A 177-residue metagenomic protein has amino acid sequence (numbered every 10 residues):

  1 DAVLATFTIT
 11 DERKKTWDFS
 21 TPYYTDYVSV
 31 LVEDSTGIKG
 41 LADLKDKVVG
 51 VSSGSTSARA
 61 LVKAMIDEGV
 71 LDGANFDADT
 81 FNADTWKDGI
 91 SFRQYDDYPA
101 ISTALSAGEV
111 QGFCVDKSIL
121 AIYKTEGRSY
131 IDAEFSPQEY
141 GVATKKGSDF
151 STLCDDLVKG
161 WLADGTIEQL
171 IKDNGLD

Functional and structural regions predicted by a protein language model:
D1, L44, L105-S106, V142 (+1 more regions): Hydrophobic residues within well-ordered alpha-helices
D1-D43, R128-E134: Acidic, polar ligand-binding/catalytic clefts
D1-F7, K15, Q94, D164 (+2 more regions): Extracytoplasmic small-molecule ligand-binding "clamshell" domains of the periplasmic binding protein/Venus flytrap
A2, T8-E12, S35-I38, G54-R59 (+6 more regions): Solvent-exposed loop/turn segments at secondary-structure junctions within structured extracellular/periplasmic domains
A5-T16, K63, P99-S136: A ligand-binding cleft/hinge motif common to bilobed small-molecule-binding domains
Y24-V32, K117-K159, D177: Periplasmic-binding protein-like
V32-V49, A64, E68, D72-A74 (+1 more regions): Flexible hinge/capping segments at coil-to-helix
T56-F92, T125-E134, K159-D177: Ligand-binding clefts/hinges and TM-proximal coupling segments of bilobed small-molecule sensing domains
